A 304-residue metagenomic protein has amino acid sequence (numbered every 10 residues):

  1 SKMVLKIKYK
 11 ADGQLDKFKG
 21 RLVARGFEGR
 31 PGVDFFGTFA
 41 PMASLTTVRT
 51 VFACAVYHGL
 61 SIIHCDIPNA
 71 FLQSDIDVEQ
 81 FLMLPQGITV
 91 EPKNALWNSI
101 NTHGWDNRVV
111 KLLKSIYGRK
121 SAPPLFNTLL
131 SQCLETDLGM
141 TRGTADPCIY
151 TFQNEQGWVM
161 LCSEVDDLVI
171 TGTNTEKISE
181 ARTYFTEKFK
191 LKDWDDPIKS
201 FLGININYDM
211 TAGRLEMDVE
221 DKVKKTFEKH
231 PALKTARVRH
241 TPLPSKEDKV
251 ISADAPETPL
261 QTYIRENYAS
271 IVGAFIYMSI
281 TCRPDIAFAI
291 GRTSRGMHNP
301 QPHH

Functional and structural regions predicted by a protein language model:
S1-H304: Long, low-complexity, charge-biased intrinsically disordered regions
